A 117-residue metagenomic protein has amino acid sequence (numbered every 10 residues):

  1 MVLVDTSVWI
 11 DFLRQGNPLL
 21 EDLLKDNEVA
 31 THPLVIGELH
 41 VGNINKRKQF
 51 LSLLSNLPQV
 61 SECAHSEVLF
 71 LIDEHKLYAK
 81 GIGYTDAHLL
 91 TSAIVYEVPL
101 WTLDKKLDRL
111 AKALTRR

Functional and structural regions predicted by a protein language model:
M1-T31, H40-S52: Short, well-structured N-terminal submotif of metal-dependent ribonuclease cores
V2-D5, T31-H32, I82-G83, D104-K105 (+1 more regions): Histidine- and aromatic-rich ligand-binding microenvironments
F12, P18, Q59-L114: Active-site neighborhoods of divalent-metal-dependent phosphate/nucleic-acid chemistry enzymes
H32, I36, R47-F50, H65-L69 (+1 more regions): A general structural signal for well-ordered alpha-helical segments in protein cores
V35, H40, A79-G81: Short glycine/serine/threonine-biased micro-segments
F50, T115-R117: Generic low-polarity alpha-helical segments
N56: Conserved nucleotide-sugar phosphate-binding/catalytic loop shared by glycosyltransferases and other
